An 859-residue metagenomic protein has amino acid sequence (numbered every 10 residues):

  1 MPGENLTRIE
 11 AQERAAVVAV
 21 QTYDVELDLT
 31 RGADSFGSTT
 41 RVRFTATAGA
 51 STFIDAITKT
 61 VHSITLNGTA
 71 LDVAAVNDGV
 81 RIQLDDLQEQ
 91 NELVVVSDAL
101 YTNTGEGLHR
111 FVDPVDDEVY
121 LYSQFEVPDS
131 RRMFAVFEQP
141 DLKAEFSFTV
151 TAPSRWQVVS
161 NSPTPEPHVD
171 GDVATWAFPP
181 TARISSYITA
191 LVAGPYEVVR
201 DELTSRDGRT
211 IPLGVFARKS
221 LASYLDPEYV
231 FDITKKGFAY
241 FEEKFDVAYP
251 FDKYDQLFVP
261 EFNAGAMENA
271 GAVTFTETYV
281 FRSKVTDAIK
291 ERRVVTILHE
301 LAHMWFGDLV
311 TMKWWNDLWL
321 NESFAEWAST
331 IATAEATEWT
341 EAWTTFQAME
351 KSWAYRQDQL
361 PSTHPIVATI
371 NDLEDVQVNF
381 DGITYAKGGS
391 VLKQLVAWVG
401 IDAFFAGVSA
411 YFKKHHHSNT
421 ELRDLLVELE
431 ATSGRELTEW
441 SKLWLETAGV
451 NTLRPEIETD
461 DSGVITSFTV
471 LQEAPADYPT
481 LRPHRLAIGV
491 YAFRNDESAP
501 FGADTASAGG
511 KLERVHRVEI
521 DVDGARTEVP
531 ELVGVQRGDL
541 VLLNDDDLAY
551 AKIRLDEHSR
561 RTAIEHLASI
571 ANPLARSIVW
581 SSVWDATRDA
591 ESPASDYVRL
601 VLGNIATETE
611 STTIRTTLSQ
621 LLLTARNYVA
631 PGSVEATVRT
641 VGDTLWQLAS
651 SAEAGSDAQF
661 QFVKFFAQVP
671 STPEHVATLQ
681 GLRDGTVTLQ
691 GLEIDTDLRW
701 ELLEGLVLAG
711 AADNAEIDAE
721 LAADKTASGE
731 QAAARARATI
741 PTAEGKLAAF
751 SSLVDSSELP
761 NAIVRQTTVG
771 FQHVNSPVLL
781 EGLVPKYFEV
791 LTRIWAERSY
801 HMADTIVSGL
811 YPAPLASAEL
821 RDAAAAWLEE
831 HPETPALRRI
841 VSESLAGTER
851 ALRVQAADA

Functional and structural regions predicted by a protein language model:
M1-G37, H62, D113-Y120, E138-P140 (+1 more regions): N-terminal, polar/Ser/Thr-rich
R41-T58, E138, S147-P153, R423 (+1 more regions): Surface-exposed beta-strand/loop patches in extracellular or lumenal glycoproteins
S51, A70-L87, S123-R131, E277-T296: Aromatic/His-enriched, Gly/Pro-containing loop or helix-boundary segments that lie immediately adjacent to catalytic
T52, A56-V115, A135-E138, D170 (+1 more regions): A surface-exposed beta-strand-loop module
T60-N67, L437-T438, V450-N544: Beta-strand-rich binding/interaction modules
D98-E202, T369, N572-V579: Extended, low-hydrophobicity, Ser/Thr/Pro/Gly-biased non-transmembrane segments
F178, D207-R209, G214-D477, F501 (+5 more regions): Hydrophobic alpha-helical and helix-loop surface patches within well-folded domains that function as non-catalytic
S352, G382, S462-S467, Y478-T480 (+1 more regions): Long, ordered, helix-rich scaffold segments
